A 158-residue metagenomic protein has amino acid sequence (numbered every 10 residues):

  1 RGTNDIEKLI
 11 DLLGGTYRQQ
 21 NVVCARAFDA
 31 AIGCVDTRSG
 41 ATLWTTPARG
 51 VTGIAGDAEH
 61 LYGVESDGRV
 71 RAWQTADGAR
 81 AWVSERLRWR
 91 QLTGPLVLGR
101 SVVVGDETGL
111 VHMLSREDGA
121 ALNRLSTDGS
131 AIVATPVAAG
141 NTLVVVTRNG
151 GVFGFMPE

Functional and structural regions predicted by a protein language model:
R1-Q20, L43-A58, A81-L98, A121-G140: Extracytoplasmic beta-rich repeat domains
A27-F28, E65-S66, D106-E107, T147-R148: Structural signature of WD-repeat beta-propellers
D36-S39, Q74-D77, S115-G119, P157-E158: Short loop/turn segments that connect beta-strands within beta-propeller blades
L92-R116: C-terminal hydrophobic structural anchor segments that stabilize assembly/packing rather than catalytic chemistry
T147-P157: Short, low-complexity, Pro/Ser/Thr/Gly-rich segments in the mature regions of secreted, periplasmic
